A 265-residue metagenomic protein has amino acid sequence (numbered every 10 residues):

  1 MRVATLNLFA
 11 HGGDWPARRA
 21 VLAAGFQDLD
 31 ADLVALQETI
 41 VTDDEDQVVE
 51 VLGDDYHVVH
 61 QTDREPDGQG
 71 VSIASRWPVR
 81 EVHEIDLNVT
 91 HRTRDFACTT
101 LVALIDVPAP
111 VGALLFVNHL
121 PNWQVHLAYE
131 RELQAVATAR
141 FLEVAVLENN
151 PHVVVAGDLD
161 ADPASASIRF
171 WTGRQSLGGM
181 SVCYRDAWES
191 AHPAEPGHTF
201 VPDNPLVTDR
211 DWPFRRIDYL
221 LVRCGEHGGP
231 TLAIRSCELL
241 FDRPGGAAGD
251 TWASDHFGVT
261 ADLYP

Functional and structural regions predicted by a protein language model:
R2-L8, L22-E45, A74, A103 (+5 more regions): Active-site beta-strand/loop signature of hydrolases that rely on acidic residues for catalysis
H11-W15, H83, E195-H198: Short, solvent-exposed loop/turn elements at domain surfaces
G13-A17, T93, H126-R131, G249: Short, solvent-exposed loop/turn segments at secondary-structure boundaries
W15, L33-W123: Structured beta-strand-rich core segments of catalytic domains in phosphoester-bond hydrolases
R18, D44-V48, G70, L127-Q134 (+1 more regions): Residues at alpha-helix caps and immediate loop-helix transition turns in enzyme cores, especially N- and C-cap
V89, N122-Q124, L159-D162, P193-A194: Short, catalytically relevant binding-site loops at active-site mouths
L120-T138, D162-Q175: Active-site-proximal segments of metal-dependent phosphoesterases and phosphodiesterases across multiple
V144-V153, A161-P265: Metal-dependent phosphoester-hydrolase catalytic domains
